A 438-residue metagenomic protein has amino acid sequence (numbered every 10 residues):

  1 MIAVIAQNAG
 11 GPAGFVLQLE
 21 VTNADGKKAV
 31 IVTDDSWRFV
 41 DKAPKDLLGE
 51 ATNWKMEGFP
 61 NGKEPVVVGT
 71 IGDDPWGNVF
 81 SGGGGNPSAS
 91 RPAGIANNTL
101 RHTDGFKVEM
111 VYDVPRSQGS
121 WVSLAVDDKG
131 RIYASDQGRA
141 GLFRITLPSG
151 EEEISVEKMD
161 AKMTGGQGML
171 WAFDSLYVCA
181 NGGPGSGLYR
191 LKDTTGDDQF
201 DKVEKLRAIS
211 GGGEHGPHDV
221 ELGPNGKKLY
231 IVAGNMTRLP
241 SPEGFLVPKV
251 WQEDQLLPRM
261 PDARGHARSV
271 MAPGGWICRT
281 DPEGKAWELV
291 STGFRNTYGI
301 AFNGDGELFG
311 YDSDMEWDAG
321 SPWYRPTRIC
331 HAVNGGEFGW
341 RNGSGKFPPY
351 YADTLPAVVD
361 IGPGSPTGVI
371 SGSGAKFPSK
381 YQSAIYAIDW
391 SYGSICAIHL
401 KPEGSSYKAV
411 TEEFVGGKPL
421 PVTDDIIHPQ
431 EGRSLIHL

Functional and structural regions predicted by a protein language model:
V4-N86: An acidic-aromatic loop/edge-strand motif
N86-L438: Beta-propeller domains with acidic blade repeats across secreted/periplasmic ectodomains and cytosolic WD/CNH propellers
